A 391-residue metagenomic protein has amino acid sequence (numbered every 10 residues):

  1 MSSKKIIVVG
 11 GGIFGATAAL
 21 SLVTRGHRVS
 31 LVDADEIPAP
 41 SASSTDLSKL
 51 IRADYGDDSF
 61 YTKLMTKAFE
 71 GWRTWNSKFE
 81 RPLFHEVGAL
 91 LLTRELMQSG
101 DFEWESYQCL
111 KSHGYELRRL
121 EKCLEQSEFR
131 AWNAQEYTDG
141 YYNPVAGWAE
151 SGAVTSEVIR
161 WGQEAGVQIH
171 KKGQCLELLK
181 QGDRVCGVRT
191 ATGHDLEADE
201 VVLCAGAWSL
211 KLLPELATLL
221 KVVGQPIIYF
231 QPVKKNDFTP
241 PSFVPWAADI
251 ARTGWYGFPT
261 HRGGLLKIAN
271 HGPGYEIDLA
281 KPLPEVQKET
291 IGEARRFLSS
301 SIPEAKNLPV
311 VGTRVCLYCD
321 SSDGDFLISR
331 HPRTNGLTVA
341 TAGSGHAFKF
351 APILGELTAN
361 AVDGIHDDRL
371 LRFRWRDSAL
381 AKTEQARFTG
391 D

Functional and structural regions predicted by a protein language model:
S2-F14, S30: Beta1/beta-strand and adjacent pyrophosphate-binding region of the FAD-binding site in flavoprotein oxidoreductases
S2-K4, T190-E200: Core beta-strand elements of the Rossmann-like FAD/NAD(P) dinucleotide-binding domain in flavoenzyme oxidoreductases
L20-R25, E80-E86, D195-E200, A207-G336: Active-site substrate-recognition segment that forms the wall of the catalytic cavity or substrate channel
V23-S44: Glycine-rich FAD pyrophosphate-binding loop
S48-E128, Y137-T138: Dinucleotide-binding Rossmann-like beta1-alpha1 core, especially the glycine-rich loop that anchors the ADP
E95-K171, E177-R184, R189, D320: Flavin (FAD/FMN) cofactor-binding and adjacent substrate-gating region of FAD-dependent oxidoreductase domains
R296-D391: C-terminal catalytic lobe of FAD-dependent flavoproteins
